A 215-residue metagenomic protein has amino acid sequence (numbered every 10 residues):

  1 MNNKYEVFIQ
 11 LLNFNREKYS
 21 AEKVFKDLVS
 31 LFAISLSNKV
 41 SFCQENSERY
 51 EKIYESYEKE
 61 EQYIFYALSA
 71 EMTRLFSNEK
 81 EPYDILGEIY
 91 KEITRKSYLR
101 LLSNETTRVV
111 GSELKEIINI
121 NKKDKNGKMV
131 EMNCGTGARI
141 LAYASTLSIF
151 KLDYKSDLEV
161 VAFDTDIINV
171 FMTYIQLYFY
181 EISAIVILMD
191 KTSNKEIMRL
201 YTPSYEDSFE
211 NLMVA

Functional and structural regions predicted by a protein language model:
N2-K151: Class I S-adenosyl-L-methionine
F25-S37, M198-A215: Class I S-adenosyl-L-methionine
T107-Y201: Conserved S-adenosyl-L-methionine
